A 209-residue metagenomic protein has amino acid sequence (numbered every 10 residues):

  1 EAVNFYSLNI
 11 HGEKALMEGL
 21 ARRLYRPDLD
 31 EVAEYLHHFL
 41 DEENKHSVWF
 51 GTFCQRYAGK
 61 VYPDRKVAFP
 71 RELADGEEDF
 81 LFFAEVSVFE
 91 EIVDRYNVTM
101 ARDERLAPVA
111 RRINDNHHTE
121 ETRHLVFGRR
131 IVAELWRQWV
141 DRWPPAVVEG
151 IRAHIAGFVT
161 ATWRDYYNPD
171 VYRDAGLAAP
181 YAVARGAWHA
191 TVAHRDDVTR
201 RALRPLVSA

Functional and structural regions predicted by a protein language model:
E1-A209: Non-heme di-metal
